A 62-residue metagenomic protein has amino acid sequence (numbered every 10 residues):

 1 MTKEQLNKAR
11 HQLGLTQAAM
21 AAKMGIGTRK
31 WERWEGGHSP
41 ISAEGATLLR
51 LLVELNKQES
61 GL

Functional and structural regions predicted by a protein language model:
M1-H11: A short, Lys/Arg-rich alpha-helix, primarily the initiator
K8, Q17-A18, E59: Residue-level detector of intrinsically disordered, flexible termini and proteolytic processing junctions
G14-R33: Short alpha-helical DNA-recognition segment
G25, P40-L62: DNA major-groove recognition helix of helix-turn-helix/homeodomain DNA-binding modules
